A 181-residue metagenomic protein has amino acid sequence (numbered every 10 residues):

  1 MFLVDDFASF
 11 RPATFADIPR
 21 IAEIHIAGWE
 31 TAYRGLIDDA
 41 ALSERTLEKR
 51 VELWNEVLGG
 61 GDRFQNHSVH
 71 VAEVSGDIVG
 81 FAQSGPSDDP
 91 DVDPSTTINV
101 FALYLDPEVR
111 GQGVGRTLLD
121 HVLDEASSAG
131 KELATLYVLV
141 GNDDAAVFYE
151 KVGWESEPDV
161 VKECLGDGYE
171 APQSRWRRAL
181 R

Functional and structural regions predicted by a protein language model:
L3-A8, P12-A16, I26-G35, A41-E108 (+4 more regions): Acetyl-CoA-dependent GNAT
I21, H25: Hydrophobic pocket/interface hotspot
H67, E170-R175: Short hydrophobic/aromatic beta-strand or adjacent loop that forms the aromatic wall/cage of a ligand/substrate-binding
D93, A102-D120, A129, V140-V147 (+1 more regions): Conserved glycine-rich acetyl-CoA-binding loop
A126-V138: Conserved GNAT acetyl-CoA-binding A-motif
L136-A146, K162-G168: Conserved beta-strand-loop-alpha-helix junction that forms the acyl-donor binding cleft
V152-D159: A secondary-structure capping/hinge motif
